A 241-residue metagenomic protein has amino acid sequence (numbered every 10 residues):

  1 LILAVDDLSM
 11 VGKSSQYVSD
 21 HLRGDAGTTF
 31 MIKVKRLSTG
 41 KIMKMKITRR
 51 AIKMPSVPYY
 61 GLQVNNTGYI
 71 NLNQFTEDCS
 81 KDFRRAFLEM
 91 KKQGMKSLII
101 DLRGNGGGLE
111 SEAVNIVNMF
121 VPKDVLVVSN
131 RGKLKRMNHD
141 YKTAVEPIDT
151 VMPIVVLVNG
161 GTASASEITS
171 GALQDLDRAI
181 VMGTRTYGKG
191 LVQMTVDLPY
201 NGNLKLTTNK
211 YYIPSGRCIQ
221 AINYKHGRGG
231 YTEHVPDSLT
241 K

Functional and structural regions predicted by a protein language model:
L3-P199: Cleft-lining beta-strand/loop regions that shape enzyme active-site pockets
P58, K210-Y211, G230: Intrinsically disordered, low-complexity N-terminal regions enriched in serine/proline/glycine with scattered basic
G188, K210-Y212, G216: Glycine-rich beta-alpha junction loops
Y200-N209: Short acidic, Pro/Gly- and aromatic-enriched capping/linker segments at domain boundaries
P214-K241: Conserved functional hotspot residues or short segments at active or partner-binding sites across diverse domains
